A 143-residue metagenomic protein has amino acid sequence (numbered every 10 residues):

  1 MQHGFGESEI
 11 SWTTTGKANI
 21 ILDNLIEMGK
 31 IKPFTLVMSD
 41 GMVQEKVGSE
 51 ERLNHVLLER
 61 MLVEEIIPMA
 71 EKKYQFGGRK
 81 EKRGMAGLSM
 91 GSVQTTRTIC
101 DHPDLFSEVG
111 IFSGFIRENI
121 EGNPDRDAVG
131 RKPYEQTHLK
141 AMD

Functional and structural regions predicted by a protein language model:
M1-D143: Non-catalytic cap/lid and distal C-terminal segments of serine-dependent acyl enzymes
